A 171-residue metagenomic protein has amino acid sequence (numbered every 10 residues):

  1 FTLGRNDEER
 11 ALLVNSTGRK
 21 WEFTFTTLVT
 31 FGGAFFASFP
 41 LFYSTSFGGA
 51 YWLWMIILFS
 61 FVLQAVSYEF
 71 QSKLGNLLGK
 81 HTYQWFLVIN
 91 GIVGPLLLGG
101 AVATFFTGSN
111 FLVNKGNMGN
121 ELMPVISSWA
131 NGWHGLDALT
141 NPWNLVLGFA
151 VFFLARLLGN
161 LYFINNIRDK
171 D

Functional and structural regions predicted by a protein language model:
F1, A34-F36, F59-S72: Central hydrophobic cores of alpha-helical transmembrane segments in multi-pass inner-membrane proteins across all
F1-N15, L158, N166: Membrane-interface helix-loop junction between the first two transmembrane segments
L13-K20, L78-I89, D171: Membrane-interface segments at loop-to-transmembrane junctions
G18-P40: A generic, lipid-embedded transmembrane alpha helix
L41-T45: Short, hydrophobic transmembrane alpha-helix segments
S46-W54, L63-V151: Membrane-interface helix-loop-helix junctions at boundaries between adjacent transmembrane segments
Q71-L77, L161-D171: Predominantly late transmembrane helices and immediately cytosolic-facing juxtamembrane segments
G148-N166: Transmembrane alpha-helical segments in integral membrane proteins
